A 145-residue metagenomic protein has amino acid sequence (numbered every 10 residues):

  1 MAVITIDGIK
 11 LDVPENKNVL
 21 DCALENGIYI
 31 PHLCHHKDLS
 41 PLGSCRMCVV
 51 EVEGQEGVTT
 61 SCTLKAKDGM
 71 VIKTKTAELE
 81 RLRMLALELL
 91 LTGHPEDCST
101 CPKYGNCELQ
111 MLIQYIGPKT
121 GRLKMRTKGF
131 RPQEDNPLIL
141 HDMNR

Functional and structural regions predicted by a protein language model:
M1-I9: Eukaryote-biased recognition of intrinsically disordered, low-complexity regulatory segments
I4, P31, V71-I72: Short small-residue beta-strand/loop micro-motif enriched in glycine and branched aliphatics
T5, L24, Q114: Short polybasic/polar patches that bind polyanions
L11-D68, L82: N-terminal cofactor/phosphate-binding cores enriched in small/glycine residues, especially glycine-rich loops such as
R46, Q55-R145: Fe-S ferredoxin-like electron-transfer domains and their immediately adjacent linker/connector regions across
